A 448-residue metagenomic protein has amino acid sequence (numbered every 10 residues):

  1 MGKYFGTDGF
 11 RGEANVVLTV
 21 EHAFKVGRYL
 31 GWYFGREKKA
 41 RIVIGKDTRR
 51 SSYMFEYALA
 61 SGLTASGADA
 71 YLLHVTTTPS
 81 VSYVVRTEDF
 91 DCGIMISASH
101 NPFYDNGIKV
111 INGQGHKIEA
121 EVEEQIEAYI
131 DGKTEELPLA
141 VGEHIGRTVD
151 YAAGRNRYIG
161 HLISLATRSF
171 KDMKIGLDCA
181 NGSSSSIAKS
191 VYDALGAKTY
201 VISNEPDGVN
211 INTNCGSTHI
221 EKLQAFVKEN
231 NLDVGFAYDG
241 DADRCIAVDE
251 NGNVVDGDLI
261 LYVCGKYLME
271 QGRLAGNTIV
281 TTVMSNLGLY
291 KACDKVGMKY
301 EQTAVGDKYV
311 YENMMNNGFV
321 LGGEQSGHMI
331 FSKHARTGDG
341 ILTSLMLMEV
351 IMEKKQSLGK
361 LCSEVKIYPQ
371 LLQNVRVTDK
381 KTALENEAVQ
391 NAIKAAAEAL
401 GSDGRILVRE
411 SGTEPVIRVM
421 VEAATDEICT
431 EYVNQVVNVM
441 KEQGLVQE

Functional and structural regions predicted by a protein language model:
M1-S61, A65-S66, I145-I175, K381-E385: An N-terminal, well-structured beta->alpha segment
E13, N106-K228: Gly/Ser/Thr-enriched, mixed-charge loops and adjacent short helices that form phosphate/oxyanion-binding elements
R41-D105, S190-V248: N-terminal small/polar loop signature for handling phosphorylated ligands or for N-terminal nucleophile
A70-P79, V254-G257, T281-T282, T303-A304: Active-site nucleophile and cofactor-binding loops and adjacent substrate-binding regions of central metabolic enzymes
D91-D105, V227-D249, N253-V254, M298-D339: Glycine-rich phosphate-binding loop
F103-N106, V110-E119, E124, A128-Y129 (+3 more regions): Replace "Mg2+/Mn2+-dependent" with "divalent metal-dependent
Q271-E448: Phosphate-binding and adjacent anionic-ligand microenvironments
